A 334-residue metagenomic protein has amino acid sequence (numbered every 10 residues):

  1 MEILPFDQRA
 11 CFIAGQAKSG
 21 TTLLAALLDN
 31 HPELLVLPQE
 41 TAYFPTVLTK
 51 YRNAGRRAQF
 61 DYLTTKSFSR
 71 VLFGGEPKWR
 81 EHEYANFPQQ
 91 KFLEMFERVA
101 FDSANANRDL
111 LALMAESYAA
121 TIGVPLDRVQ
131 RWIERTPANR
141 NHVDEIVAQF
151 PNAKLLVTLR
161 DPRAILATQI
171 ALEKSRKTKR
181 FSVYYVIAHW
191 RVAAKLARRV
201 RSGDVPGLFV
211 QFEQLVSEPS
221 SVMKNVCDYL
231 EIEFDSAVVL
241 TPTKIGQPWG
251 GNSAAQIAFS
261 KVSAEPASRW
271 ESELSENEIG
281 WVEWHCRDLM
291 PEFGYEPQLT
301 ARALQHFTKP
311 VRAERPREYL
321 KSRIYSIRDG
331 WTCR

Functional and structural regions predicted by a protein language model:
M1-F12, T49, A119, G123 (+5 more regions): PAPS-dependent sulfotransferases, especially Golgi type II membrane carbohydrate sulfotransferases
Q16: P-loop (Walker A) phosphate-binding loop of NTP-binding proteins
T22-L34: A conserved segment at the C-terminal end of the G1
L35-P38, L208: Conserved catalytic segments around the Walker B and adjacent sensor/switch elements of P-loop NTPase domains
L37-E40, S236-V238: Catalytic beta-strand/loop signature of glycosyltransferases that borders the donor
Q39-E134, N139: PAPS-dependent sulfation machinery
R56-F60, K66-P77, E81-A85, E116 (+8 more regions): Anion-recognition interface
E97-S103, N107, L111-A112, A119-V239 (+1 more regions): PAPS-dependent sulfotransferase catalytic domain
